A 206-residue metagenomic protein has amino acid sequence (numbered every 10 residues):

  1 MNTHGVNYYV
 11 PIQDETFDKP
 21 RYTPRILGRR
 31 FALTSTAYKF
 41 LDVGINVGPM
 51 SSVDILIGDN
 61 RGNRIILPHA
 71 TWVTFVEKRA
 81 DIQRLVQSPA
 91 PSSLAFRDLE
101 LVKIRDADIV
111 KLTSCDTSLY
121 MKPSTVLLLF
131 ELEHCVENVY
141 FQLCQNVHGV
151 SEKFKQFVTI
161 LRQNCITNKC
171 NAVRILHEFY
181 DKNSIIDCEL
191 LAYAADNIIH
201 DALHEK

Functional and structural regions predicted by a protein language model:
M1-K206: Positively charged, low-complexity terminal tracts and the immediately adjacent first secondary-structure elements
